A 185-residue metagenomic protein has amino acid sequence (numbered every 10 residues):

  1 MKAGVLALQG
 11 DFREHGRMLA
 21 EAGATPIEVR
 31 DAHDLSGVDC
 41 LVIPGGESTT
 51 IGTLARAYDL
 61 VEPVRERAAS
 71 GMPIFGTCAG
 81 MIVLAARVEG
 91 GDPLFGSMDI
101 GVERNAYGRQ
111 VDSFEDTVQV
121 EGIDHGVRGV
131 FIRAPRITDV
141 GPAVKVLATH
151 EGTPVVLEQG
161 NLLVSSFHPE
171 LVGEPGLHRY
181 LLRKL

Functional and structural regions predicted by a protein language model:
M1-A57, E62-E66, P175-L185: N-terminal beta1-alpha1 cap of cysteine-dependent amidohydrolase-like domains
L8, T77-A79, M98, R133 (+1 more regions): A secondary-structure boundary/capping signal
F12, S48-T50, M81-V83, T138 (+1 more regions): Glycine-rich nucleotide phosphate-binding loop and flanking beta-alpha elements of Rossmann-like dinucleotide-binding
P26-I27, I74, L162: Hydrophobic anchor at the start of a short beta-strand that flanks the dinucleotide cofactor-binding loop
D34-G37, A69, V140, E158: Flexible, charged surface loops at secondary-structure boundaries
I43, G76, S165: Redox-cofactor binding/interface segments in oxidoreductases and associated redox assembly factors
S48-Q119: Cysteine-nucleophile active-site neighborhood
R104-L185: Amide-donor transfer/coupling interface in amidating biosynthetic enzymes
